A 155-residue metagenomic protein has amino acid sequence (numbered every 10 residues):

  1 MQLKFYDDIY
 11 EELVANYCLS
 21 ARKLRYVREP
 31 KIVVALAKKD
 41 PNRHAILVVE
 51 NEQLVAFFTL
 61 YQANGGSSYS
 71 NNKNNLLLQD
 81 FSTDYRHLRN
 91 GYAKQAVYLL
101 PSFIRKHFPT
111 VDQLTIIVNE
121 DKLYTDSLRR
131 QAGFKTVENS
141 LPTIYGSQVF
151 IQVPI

Functional and structural regions predicted by a protein language model:
L3-Q79, D84-R86, F103, H107 (+1 more regions): Acetyl-CoA-dependent GNAT
R43, G146-I151: Short hydrophobic/aromatic beta-strand or adjacent loop that forms the aromatic wall/cage of a ligand/substrate-binding
D84-N90, E120-D121: Active-site acidic-Proline motif in GNAT/NAT acetyltransferases
H87, G91-L99: Conserved acetyl-CoA pyrophosphate-binding loop and the N-cap/start of the following alpha-helix in GNAT-like
I104-I117: Conserved GNAT acetyl-CoA-binding A-motif
L114-D126, P142-Y145: Conserved beta-strand-loop-alpha-helix junction that forms the acyl-donor binding cleft
R129-S140: Conserved acetyl-CoA-binding loop of GNAT-fold acetyltransferases
